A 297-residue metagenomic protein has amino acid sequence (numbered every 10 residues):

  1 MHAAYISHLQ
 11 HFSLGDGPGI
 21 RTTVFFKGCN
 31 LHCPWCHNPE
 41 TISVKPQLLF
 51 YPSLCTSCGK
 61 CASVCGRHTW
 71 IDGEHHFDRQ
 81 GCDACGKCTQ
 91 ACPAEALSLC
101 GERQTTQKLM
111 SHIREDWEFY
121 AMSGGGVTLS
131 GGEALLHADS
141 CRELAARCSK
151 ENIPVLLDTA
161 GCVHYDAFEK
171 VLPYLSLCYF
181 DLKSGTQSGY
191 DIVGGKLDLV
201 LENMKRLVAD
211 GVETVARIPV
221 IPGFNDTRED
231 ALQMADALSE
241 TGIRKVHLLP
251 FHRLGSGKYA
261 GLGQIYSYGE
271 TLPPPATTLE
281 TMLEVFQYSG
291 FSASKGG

Functional and structural regions predicted by a protein language model:
M1-P18, A209, V220-G297: Auxiliary Fe-S-binding modules of radical SAM enzymes
Y5-S7, D72, D158-C162: Short gly/ser/thr-rich secondary-structure transition/capping motifs
I6-K60, H75-A84: N-terminal pre-triad scaffold of radical SAM enzymes
C33, C55, C82, C88 (+4 more regions): Hydrophobic packing within well-folded, soluble alpha/beta domains
P34-T41, K60-F77, K87-R103: Iron-sulfur cluster-binding cysteine motifs and their immediate structural context in ferredoxin-like electron-transfer
F50-P52, G189-K196, G263-T271: Short glycine-enriched, charge-decorated loop/helix-capping segments at active-site entrances that position
G81, E102-K108: FAD-binding FR-type
Q107-G255, A260: Conserved AdoMet/S-adenosylmethionine-binding subsite of the radical SAM
